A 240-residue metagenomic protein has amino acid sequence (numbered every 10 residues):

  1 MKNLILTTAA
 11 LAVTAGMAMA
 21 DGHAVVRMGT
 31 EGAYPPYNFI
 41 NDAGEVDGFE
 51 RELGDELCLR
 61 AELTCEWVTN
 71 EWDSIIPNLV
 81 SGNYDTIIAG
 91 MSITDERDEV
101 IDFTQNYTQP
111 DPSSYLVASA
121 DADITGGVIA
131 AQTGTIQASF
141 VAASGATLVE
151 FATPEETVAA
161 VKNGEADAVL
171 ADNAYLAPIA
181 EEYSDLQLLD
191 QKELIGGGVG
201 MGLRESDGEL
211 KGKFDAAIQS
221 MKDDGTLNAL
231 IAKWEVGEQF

Functional and structural regions predicted by a protein language model:
M1-A20: Gram-negative bacterial Sec-dependent N-terminal signal peptides
G22-M91: Extracytoplasmic small-molecule ligand-binding "clamshell" domains of the periplasmic binding protein/Venus flytrap
G32, Q109-S114, A177-Q219, G237-F240: Periplasmic-binding protein-like
R51, W67-P77, T133-G134, V149-N163 (+1 more regions): Short helix-initiation/N-cap motifs at beta->coil->alpha
R51-R60, S119, G126-V128, Q132-Q137 (+1 more regions): Extended ligand-binding regions for polar small-molecule ligands
E62-T64, S81-A89, K162-A171, Y175 (+1 more regions): Alpha-to-beta junction loops
L63, S92, F103-V149: A conserved helix-loop-strand patch within extracytoplasmic ligand-binding domains of the periplasmic binding
S74, M91-V100, D167-I195: A ligand-binding cleft/hinge motif common to bilobed small-molecule-binding domains
